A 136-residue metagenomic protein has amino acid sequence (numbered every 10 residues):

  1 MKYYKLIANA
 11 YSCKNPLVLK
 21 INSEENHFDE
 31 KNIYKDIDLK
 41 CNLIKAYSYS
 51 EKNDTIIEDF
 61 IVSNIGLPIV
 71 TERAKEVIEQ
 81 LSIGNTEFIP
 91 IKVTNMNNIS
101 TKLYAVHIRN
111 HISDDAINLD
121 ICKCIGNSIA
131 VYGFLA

Functional and structural regions predicted by a protein language model:
M1-A136: Phosphate/anion-contacting hairpin/loop surfaces
